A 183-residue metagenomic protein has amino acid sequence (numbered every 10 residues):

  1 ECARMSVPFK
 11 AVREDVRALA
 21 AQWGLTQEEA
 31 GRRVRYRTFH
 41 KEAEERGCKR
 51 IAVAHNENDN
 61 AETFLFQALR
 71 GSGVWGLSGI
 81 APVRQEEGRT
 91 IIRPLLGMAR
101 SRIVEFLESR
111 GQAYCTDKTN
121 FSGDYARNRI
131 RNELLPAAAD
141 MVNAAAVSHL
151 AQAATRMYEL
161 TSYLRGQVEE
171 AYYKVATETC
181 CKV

Functional and structural regions predicted by a protein language model:
E1-L135: Core alpha/beta nucleotide-donor-binding catalytic domains of modification enzymes
E86, Y125-V183: ATP/NTP-dependent adenylation/nucleotidyl-transfer catalytic domains that generate, transfer, or process NMP-activated
